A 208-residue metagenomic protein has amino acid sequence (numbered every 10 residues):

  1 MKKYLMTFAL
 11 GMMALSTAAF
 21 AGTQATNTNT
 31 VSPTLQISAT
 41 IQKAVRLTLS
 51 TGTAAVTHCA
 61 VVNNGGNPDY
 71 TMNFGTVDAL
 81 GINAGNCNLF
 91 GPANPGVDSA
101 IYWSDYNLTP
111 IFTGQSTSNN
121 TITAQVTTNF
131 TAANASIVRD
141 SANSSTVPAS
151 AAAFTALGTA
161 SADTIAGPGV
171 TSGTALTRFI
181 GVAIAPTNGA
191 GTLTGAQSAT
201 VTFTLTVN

Functional and structural regions predicted by a protein language model:
M1-A21: Gram-negative bacterial Sec-dependent N-terminal signal peptides
F8-A9, S145, I184: A periodicity- and composition-biased signal for non-globular, repetitive helical segments
G22-A142, F154-L157, S161-N208: N-terminal small/polar-rich segments of proteins
N143-A151: C-terminal charged interaction modules
